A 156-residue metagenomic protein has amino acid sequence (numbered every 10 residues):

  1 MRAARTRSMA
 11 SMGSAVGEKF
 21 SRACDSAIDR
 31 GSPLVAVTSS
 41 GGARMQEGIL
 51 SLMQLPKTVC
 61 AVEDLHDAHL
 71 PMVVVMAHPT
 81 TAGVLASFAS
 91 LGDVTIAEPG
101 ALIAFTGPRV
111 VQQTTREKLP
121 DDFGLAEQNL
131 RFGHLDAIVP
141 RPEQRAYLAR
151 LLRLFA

Functional and structural regions predicted by a protein language model:
M1-H66, V73: Cleft-lining beta-strand/loop regions that shape enzyme active-site pockets
G42-A156: Conserved catalytic cores of soluble enzyme domains, especially glycine-rich substrate-binding beta-alpha loops
